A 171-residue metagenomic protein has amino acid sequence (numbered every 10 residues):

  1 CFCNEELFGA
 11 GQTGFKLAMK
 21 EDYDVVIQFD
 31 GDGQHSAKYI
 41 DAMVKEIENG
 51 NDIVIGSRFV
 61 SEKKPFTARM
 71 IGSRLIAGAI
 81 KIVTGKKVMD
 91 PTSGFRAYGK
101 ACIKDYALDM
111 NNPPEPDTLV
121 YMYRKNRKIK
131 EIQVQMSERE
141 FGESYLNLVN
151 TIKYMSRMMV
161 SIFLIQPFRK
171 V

Functional and structural regions predicted by a protein language model:
C1-F2, R124: Short amphipathic alpha-helical segments at helix boundaries and their inter-helical linkers
F2-K20, V25, A37-N112, R139-V149 (+2 more regions): Acceptor/aglycone-binding surface of glycosyltransferases and processive sugar-polymer synthases
G31, F59, Q135: Residue-level "edge-of-site" marker
Q34: A short, conserved beta-strand element in the Rossmann-like catalytic core that flanks the donor/metal-binding loop
K86-K87, D109-M110, V120-S137: Catalytic donor-sugar/metal-binding loop of nucleotide-sugar-dependent glycosyltransferases
D117: Cell-envelope/extracellular polymer assembly enzymes that use nucleotide-activated donors
V171: Active-site-adjacent helix/loop segment of glycosyltransferases that harbors family-specific signature motifs
